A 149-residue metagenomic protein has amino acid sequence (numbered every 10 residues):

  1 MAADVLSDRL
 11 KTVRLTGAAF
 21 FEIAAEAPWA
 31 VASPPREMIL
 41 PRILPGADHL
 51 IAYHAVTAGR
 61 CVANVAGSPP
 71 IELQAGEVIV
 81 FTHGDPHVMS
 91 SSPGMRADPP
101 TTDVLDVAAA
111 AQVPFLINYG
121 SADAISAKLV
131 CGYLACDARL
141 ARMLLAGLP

Functional and structural regions predicted by a protein language model:
M1-A3, L105-P149: Alpha-helical bundle regulatory/interaction domains
M1-E72, E77, V88-G120: Generic protein-terminus/edge-of-domain signal
G84-D85: Extracellular beta-helix/beta-solenoid repeat scaffolds
